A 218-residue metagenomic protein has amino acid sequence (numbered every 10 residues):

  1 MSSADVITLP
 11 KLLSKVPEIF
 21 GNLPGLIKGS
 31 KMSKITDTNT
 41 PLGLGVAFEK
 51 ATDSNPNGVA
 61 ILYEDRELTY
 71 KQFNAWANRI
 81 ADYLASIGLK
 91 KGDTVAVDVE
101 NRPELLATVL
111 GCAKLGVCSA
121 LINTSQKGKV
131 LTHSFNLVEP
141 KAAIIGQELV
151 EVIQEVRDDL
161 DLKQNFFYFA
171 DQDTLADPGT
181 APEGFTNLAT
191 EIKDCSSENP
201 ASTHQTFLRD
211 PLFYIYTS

Functional and structural regions predicted by a protein language model:
M1-P41: Flexible, non-catalytic linker and terminal segments flanking ANL/adenylate-forming cores
S2-K15, S86-I87, K114-E191: Structural core segment of the AMP-binding/adenylate-forming
F20-S30, V46-T69, L175: AMP-dependent adenylate-forming
T36-L44, N57-R102, L106-L110, K127-F135 (+1 more regions): Conserved AMP-binding/adenylate-forming core of the ANL superfamily
T40, L44, I145, A181-G184 (+1 more regions): Residue-level signature of the cytosolic catalytic core of signaling kinases
E49, A81, T132-F135, T203 (+1 more regions): Short hydrophobic/charged patches on amphipathic alpha-helices used for structural packing and interfaces
P56, F167-A170, E183, K193-Y216: Conserved pre-ATP/AMP-binding loop-to-beta segment of ANL
V95, C112, A143, P211 (+1 more regions): Conserved S/T- and glycine-rich ATP-binding loop of Class I adenylate-forming
